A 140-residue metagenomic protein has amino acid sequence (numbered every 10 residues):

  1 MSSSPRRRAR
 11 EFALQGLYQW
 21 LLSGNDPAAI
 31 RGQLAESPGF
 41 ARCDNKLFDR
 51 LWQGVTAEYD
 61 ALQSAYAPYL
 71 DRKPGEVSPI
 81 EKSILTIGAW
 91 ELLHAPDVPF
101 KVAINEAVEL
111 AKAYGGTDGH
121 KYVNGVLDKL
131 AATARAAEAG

Functional and structural regions predicted by a protein language model:
M1-G140: N-terminal interaction/assembly modules
